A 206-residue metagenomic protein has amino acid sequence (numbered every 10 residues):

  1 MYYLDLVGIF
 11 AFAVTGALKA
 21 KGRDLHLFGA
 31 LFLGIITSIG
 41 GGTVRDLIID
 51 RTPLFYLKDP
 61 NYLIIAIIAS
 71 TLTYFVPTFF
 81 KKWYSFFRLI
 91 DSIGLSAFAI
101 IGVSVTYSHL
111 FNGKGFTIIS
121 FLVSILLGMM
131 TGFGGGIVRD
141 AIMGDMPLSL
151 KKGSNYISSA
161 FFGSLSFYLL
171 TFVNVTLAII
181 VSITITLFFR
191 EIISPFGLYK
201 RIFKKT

Functional and structural regions predicted by a protein language model:
M1-F55: N-terminal topogenic module of multi-pass integral membrane proteins
M1-I9, L54-I68, T117-G132: Structural signature of hydrophobic alpha-helical transmembrane segments
M1-Y3, L47-Y56, V103-V123, Y168-L177: Helix-coil boundary and interhelical linker segments in multi-pass alpha-helical membrane proteins
Y3, I118-F133, I137-T206: C-terminal transmembrane helix-loop-helix hairpin of multi-pass membrane proteins
A13-R23, T71-Y84, I137-P147, I193-R201: C-terminal ends of transmembrane helices
F28-L33, D59-L63, Y84-L95, K151-S158: Cytoplasmic-side transmembrane-helix entry/capping segments in multi-pass membrane proteins
G34-G40, D91-S104, G128-M130, S154-Y168: Small-residue-rich segments of transmembrane alpha-helices in multi-pass membrane proteins, especially helix faces
I67-H109: Ordered, amphipathic secondary-structure segments that act as subunit-interaction surfaces in large macromolecular
